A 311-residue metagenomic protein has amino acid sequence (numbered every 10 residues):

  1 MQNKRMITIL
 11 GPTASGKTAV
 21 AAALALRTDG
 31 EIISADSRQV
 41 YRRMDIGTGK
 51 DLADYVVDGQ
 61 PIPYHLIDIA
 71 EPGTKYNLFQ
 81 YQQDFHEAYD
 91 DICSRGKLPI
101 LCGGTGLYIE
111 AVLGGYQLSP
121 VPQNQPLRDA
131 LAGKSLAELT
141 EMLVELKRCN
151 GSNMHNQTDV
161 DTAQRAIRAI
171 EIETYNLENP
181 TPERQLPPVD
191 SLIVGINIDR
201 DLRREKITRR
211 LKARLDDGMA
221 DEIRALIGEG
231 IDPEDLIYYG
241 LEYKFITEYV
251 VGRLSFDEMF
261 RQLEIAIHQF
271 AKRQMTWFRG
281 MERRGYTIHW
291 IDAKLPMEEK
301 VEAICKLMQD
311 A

Functional and structural regions predicted by a protein language model:
M1-A311: Phosphate/pyrophosphate-binding catalytic cores of soluble transferases and nucleic-acid-acting enzymes
